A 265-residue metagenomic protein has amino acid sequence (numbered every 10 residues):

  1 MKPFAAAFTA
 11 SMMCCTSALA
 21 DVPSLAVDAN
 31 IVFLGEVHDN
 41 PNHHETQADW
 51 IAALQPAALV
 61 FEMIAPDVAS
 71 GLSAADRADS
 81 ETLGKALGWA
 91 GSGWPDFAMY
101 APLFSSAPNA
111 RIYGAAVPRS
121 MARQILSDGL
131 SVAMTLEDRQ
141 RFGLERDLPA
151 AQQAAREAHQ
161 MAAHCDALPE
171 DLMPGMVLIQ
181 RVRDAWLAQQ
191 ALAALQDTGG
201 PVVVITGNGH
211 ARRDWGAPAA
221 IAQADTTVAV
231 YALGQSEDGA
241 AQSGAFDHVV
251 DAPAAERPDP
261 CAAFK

Functional and structural regions predicted by a protein language model:
F4-N30: N- or domain-start disorder-to-order transition segments that initiate the globular core
V22-L54: Zymogen propeptides
N30-V32, A57, G200-T206, V230: Generic beta-sheet signal
V37-N40, I64-V68, P118-A122, N208-R212 (+1 more regions): Solvent-exposed loop/turn segments at secondary-structure junctions within structured extracellular/periplasmic domains
N42, T46, P66-A75: Membrane-embedded segments
L59-A65, Y231-Q235: Short internal beta-strands
L72-A194: A substrate-binding/cap region within the structured catalytic cores of diverse enzymes
W186, L192-L195, V203, H210-K265: C-terminal regions of proteins
